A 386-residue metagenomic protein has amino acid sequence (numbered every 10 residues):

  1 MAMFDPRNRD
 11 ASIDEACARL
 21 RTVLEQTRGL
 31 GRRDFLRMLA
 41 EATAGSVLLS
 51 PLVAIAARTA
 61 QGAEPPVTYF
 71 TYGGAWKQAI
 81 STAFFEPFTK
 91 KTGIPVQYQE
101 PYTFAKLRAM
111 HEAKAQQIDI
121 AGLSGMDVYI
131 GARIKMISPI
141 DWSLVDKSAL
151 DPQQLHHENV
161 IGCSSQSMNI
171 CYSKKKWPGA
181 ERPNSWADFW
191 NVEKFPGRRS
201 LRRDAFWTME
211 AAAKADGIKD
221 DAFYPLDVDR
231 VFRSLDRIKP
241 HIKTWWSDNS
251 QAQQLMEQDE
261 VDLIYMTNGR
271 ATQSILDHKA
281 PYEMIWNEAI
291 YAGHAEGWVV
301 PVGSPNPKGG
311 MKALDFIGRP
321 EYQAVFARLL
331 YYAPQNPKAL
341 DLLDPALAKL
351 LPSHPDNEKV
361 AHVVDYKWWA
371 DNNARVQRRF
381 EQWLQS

Functional and structural regions predicted by a protein language model:
M1-D34, I55: N-terminal secretory signal peptides
R28-R37, S46-A63: N-terminal twin-arginine translocation
A63-I130: Early extracytoplasmic/lumenal segment of secretory-pathway proteins
G74-S81, Q117-I118, G122-K243, S247-E257: Extracytoplasmic ligand-binding site segments that recognize negatively charged/polar headgroups
D127-I130, E257, L263-P281: A ligand-binding cleft/hinge motif common to bilobed small-molecule-binding domains
L150, Q166, D229-I238, N268 (+1 more regions): Periplasmic-binding protein-like
I170-K176, A213-I218, H294-P307, V325: A bilobed periplasmic-binding-protein/Venus flytrap-type ligand-binding module shared by bacterial periplasmic
P301-V360: Mature extracytoplasmic/periplasmic domains
